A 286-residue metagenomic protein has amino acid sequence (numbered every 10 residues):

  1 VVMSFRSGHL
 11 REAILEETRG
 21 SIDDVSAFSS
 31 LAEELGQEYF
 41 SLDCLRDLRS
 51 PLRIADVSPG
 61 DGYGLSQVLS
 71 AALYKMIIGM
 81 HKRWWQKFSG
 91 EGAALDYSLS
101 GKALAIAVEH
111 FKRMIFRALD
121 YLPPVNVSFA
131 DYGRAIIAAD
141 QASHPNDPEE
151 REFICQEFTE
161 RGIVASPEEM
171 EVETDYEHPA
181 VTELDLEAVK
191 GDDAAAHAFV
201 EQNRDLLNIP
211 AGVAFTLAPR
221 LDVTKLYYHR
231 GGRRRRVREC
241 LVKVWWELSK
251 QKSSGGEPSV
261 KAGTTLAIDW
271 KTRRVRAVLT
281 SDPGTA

Functional and structural regions predicted by a protein language model:
V1-K261, I268-K271: Zinc-dependent metallohydrolase catalytic domains
T264-A286: Extended, charged low-complexity segments that frequently continue into or abut oligomerization scaffolds
